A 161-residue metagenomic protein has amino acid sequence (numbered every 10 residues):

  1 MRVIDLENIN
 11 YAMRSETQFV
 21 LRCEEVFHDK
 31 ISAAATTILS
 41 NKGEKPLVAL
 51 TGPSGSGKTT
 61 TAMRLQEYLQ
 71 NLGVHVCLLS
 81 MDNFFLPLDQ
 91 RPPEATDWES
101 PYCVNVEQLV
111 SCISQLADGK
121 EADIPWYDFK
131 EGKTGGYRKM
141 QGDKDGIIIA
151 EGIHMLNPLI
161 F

Functional and structural regions predicted by a protein language model:
M1-T36: Charged, amphipathic alpha-helical linker segments immediately N-terminal to NTP-binding catalytic cores
V48-L50: Hydrophobic anchor at the beta1->P-loop junction of P-loop NTPases
G55: Walker A (P-loop) phosphate-binding loop of P-loop NTPases
K58: Conserved lysine of the Walker
T61-L65, S80: Hydrophobic positions on the alpha1 helix immediately C-terminal to the Walker A/P-loop
E67-C77: Post-Walker A helix-loop "phosphate-sensing" segment adjacent to the P-loop in P-loop NTPases
C77-L79, L86-G132, I147: Conserved nucleotide-sensing/catalytic segment adjacent to the nucleotide-binding pocket in NTP-handling enzymes
A150-F161: ATP-dependent NMP and nucleoside kinases share a basic, alpha-helical "lid"
